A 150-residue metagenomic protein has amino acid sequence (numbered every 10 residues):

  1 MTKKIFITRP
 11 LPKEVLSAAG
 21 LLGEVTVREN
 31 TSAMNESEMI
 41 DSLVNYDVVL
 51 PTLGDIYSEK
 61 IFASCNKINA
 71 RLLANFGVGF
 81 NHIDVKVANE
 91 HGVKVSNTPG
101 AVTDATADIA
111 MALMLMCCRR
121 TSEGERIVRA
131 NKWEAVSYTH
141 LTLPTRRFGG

Functional and structural regions predicted by a protein language model:
M1-S96: An N-terminal-biased, well-structured beta-alpha scaffold segment characteristic of Rossmann-like dinucleotide-binding
H91, P99-L141, R146: Phosphate-binding beta-alpha-beta segment of Rossmann-like dinucleotide-binding domains, i.e., the NAD(P)
G149-G150: Hydrophobic alpha-helical segments, chiefly the membrane-spanning helices and signal/signal-anchor peptides
